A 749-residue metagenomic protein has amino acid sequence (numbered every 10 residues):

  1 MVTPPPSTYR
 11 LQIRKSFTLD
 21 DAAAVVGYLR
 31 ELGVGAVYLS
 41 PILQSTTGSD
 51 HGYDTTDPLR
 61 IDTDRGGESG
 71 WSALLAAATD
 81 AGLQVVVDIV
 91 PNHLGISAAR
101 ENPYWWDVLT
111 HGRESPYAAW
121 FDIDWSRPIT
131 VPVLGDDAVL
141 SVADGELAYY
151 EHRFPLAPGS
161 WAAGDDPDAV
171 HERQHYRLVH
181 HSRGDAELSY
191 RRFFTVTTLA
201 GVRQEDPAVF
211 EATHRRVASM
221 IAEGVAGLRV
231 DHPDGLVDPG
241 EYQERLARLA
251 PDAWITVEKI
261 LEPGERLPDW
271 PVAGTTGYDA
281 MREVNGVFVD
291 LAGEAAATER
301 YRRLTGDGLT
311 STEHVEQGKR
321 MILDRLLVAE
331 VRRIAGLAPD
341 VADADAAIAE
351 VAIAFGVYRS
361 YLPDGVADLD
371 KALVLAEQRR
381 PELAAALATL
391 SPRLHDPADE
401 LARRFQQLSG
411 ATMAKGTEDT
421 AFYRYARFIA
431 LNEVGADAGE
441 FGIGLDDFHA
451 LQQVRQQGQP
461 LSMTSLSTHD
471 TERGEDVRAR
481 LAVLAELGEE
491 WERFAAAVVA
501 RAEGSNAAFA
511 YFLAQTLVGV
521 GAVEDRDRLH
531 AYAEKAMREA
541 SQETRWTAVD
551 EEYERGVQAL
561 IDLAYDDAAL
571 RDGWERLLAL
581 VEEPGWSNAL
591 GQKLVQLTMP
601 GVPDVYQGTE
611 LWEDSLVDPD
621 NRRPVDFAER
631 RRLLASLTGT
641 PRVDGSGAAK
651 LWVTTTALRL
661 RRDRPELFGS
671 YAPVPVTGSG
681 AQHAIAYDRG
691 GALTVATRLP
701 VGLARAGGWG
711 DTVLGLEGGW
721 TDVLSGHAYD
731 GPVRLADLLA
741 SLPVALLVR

Functional and structural regions predicted by a protein language model:
M1-T47, T55, L59-D64, S72 (+12 more regions): Carbohydrate-interacting/catalytic domains
Q12, G227-H232: Short catalytic-loop micro-motif centered on adjacent basic/acidic residues
T47-H51, S97-A98: Short glycine-biased active-site loop of nucleotidyltransferases that positions the nucleotide triphosphate and helps
L74-F121: Hydrophobic or amphipathic alpha-helical targeting/insertion segments
H93, L236-V237: Catalytic P-loop NTPase motifs of RecA-like helicase/translocase cores
D122-R183: DnaQ-like (DEDDh/DEDDy) 3′-5′ exonuclease domain used for proofreading and 3′-end trimming on nucleic acids
G356: An anion/pyrophosphate-binding glycine-rich loop and adjacent beta-alpha core in soluble alpha-beta enzymes
